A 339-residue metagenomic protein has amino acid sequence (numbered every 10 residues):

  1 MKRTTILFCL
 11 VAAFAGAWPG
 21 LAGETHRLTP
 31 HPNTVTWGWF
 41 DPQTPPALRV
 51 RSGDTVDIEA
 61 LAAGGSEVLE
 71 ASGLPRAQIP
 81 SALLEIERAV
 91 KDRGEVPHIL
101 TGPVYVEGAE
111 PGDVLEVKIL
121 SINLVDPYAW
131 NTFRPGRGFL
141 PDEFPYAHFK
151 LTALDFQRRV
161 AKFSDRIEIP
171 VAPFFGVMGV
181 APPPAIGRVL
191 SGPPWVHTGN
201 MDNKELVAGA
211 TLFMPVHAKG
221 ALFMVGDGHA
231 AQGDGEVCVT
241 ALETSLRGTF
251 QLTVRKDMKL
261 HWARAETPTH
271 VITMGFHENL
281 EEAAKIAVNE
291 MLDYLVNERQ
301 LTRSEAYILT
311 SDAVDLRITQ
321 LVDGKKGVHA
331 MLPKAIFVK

Functional and structural regions predicted by a protein language model:
L7-A17: Bacterial N-terminal signal peptides
L28-R93: N-terminal, Lys/Arg-enriched amphipathic/low-complexity engagement segments that precede the first folded domain
H31-D41, R93-T101, V189-H197, M291: Short, structured beta-strand/loop micro-motifs enriched in basic residues and often containing a Trp
A63-P75, I122-T132, G220-A230, Q320-V322: Short, Lys/Arg- and Gly-enriched loop/turn segments at beta-strand edges
H98-I99, Y105, L120-V207: Intrinsically disordered, low-complexity linker/loop segments enriched in Gly/Pro and charged/polar residues
V171-L280: Conserved mixed alpha/beta catalytic, RNA-binding, or beta-rich assembly cores of soluble enzyme, regulatory
M258-S304, L309: A hydrophobic, small-residue-rich beta->alpha segment in the mid-to-C-terminal subdomain of diverse proteins
